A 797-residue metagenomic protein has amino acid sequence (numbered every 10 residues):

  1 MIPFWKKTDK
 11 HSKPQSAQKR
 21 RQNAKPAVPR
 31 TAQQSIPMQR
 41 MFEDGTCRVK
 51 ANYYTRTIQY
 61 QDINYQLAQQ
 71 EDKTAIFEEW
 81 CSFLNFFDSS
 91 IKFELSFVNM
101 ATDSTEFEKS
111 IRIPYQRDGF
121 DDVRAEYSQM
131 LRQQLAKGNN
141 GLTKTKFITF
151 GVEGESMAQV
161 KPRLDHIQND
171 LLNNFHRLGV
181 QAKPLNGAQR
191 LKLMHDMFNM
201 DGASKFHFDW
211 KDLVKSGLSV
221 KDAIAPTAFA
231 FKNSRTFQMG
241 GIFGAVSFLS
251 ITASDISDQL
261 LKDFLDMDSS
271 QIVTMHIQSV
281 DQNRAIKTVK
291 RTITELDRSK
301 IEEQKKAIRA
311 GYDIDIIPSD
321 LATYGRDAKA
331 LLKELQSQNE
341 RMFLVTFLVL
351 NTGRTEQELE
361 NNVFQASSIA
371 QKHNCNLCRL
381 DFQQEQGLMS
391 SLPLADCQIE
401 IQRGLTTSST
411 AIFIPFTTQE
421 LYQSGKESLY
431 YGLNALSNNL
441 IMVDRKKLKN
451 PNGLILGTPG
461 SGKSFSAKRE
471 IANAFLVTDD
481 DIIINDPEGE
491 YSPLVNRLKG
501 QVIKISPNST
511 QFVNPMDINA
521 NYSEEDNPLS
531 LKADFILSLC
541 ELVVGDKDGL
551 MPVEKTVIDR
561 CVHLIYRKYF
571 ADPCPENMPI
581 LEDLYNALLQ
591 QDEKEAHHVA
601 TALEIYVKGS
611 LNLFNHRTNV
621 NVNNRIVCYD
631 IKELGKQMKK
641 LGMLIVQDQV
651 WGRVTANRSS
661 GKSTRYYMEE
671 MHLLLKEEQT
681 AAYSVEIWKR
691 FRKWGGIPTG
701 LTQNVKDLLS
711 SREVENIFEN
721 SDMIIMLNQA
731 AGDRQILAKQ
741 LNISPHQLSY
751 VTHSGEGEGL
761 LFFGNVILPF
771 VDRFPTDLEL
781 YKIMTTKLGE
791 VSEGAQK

Functional and structural regions predicted by a protein language model:
I2-T418: Extended, folded cores of ATP/NTP-driven motor/assembly subunits in large transport and secretion machines
I63, Q70-S89, S96, M100 (+11 more regions): P-loop NTPase motor domains
I455: Hydrophobic anchor at the beta1->P-loop junction of P-loop NTPases
T458: P-loop (Walker A) phosphate-binding loop of NTP-binding proteins
S461-N514: Walker A/P-loop NTP-binding active-site region of P-loop NTPases, recognizing the glycine-rich GxxxxGKT/S
K499-I503, E713-M726: A short helix-turn-beta junction within AAA+ P-loop NTPase domains corresponding to the substrate/partner-engaging
F718-Q740: Conserved P-loop NTPase catalytic core
L741-Q796: Conserved P-loop NTPase
